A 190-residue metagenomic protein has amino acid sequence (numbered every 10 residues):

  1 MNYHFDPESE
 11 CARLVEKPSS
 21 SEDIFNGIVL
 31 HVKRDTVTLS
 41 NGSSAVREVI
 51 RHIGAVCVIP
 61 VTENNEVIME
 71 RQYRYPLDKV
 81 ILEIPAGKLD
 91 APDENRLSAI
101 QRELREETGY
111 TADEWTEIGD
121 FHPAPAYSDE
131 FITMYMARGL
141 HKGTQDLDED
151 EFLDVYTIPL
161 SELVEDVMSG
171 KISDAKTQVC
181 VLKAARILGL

Functional and structural regions predicted by a protein language model:
M1-N26: Extreme N-terminal tail/first-helix region
N2-Y3, R13, C57-R102: Conserved Nudix-box catalytic region and its N-terminal flanking loop in Nudix hydrolases and closely related
S20-C57, E63: Acidic, metal-coordinating catalytic segment for phosphate/diphosphate chemistry, firing primarily on the Nudix
H31-D35, V80, F131-T133, D154: Short beta-strand micro-motifs in enzyme catalytic cores
V32-R34, V46, E70, I84 (+1 more regions): Hydrophobic residues on conserved beta-strands that form the core of alpha/beta folds
A45, G54-C57, K88-A175: Unchanged
R186-L190: Generic C-terminal helix-cap and adjacent flexible tail
